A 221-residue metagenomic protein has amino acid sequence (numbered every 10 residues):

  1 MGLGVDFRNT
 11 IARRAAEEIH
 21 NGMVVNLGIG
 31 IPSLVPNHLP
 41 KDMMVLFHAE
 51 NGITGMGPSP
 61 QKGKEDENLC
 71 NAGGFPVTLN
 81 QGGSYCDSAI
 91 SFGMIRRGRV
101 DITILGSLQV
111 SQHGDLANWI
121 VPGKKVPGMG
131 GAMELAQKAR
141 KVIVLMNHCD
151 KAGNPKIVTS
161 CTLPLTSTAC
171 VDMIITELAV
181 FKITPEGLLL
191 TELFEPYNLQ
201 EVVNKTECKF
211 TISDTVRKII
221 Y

Functional and structural regions predicted by a protein language model:
M1-Q81: N-terminal active-site beta-alpha-beta segment that forms phosphate/nucleotide-binding and substrate-recognition loops
G2-T10, Q61-Y221: Conserved phosphate- and dinucleotide-binding cores of soluble alpha/beta proteins, encompassing both enzyme active
